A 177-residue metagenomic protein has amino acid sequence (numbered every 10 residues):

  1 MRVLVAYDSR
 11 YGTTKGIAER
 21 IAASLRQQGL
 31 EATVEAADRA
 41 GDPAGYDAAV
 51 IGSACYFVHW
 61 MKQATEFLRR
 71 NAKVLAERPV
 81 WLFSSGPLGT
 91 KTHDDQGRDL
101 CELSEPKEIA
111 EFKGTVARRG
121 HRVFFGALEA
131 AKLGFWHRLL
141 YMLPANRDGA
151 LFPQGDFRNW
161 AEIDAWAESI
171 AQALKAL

Functional and structural regions predicted by a protein language model:
M1, R10-Y11, R78, R158: Non-catalytic interaction surface on structured domains
R2-Q28: N-terminal beta1-alpha1 ligand-phosphate binding loop
V3, S53, F152: Generic anion/oxyanion-binding catalytic loop in active/binding sites
G16, S24, Q28, T33 (+1 more regions): FMN-binding flavodoxin-like domain, especially the glycine-rich phosphate-binding loop
A37-R39: Conserved SAM/SAH-binding loop
